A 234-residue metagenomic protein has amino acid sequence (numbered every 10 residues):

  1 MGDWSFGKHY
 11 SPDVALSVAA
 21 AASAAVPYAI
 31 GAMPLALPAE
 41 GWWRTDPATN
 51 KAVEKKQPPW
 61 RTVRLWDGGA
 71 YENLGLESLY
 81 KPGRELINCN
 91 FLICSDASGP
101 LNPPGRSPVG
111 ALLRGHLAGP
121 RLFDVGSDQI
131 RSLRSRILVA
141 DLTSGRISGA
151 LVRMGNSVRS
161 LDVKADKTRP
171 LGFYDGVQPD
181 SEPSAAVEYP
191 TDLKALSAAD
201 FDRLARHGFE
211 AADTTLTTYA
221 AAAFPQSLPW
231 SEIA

Functional and structural regions predicted by a protein language model:
M1-G2, L37, L79-G83, G105-G119: Short secondary-structure boundary/capping segments
M1-K81, T217: Active-site gating loop/helix substructures
P12-A22, V26, Y71, R114-Q129 (+1 more regions): Generic hydrophobic, helix-prone segments enriched in Leu/Val/Ile
A39-D46, R114-H116, P225-A234: Amphipathic alpha-helical surface "interface" segments used for docking/oligomerization or membrane association within
P59-L65, A70-N73, S78-N102, P120-A234: C-terminal helical/tail subdomains of lipid-metabolizing enzymes
